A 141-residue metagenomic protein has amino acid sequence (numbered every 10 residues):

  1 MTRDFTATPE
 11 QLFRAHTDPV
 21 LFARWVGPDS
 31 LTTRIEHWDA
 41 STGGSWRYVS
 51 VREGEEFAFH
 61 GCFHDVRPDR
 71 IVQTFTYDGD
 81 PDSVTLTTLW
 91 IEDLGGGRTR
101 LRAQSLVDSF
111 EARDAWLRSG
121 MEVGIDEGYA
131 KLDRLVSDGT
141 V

Functional and structural regions predicted by a protein language model:
M1, F57-F59, T85-T87: Hydrophobic core residues within well-ordered beta-strands of beta-rich domains
M1-T32: Hydrophobic ligand-binding cavity/cleft-lining segments
P9-E10, S41, H64-R70, W90-R100: A short, structured loop/turn motif at beta-sheet edges
L12, H16, F22, W46 (+5 more regions): Hydrophobic pocket/interface hotspot
T17-D18, G27, P68, A130 (+1 more regions): Residues at helix-coil transition
T33-T76: Glycine-rich portal/gate segments that line the openings of hydrophobic small-molecule binding cavities
I35, R134-V141: Short, highly charged C-terminal tails/helix-capping segments
V72, T76-D126: Beta-strand/loop substructures that line and gate deep hydrophobic ligand-binding cavities in soluble
